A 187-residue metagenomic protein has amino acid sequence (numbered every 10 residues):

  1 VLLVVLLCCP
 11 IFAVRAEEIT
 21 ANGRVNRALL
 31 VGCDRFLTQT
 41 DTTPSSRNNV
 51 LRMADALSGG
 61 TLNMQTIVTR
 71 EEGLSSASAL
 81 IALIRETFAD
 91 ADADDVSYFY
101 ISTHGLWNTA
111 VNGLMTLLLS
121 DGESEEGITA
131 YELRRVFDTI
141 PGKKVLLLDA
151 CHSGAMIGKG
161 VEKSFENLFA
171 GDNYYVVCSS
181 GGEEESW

Functional and structural regions predicted by a protein language model:
V1-L2: Bacterial N-terminal signal peptides that target proteins for export
L7, F12-M115: Boundary/activation segment at the start of structured domains
V25-N26, L62-N63, P141-K143, D172-Y174: Short glycine-/polar-rich loops that comprise or flank the Walker A/P-loop and associated switch/sensor motifs
G32, M53, K144-W187: Active-site-proximal C-terminal subdomain of hydrolase catalytic domains
D34-T38, E72-A77, T103-T109, G122-S124 (+3 more regions): Solvent-exposed loop/turn segments at secondary-structure junctions within structured extracellular/periplasmic domains
L37, L57-T61, I84-D92, D121 (+4 more regions): Sec/Tat-exported extracytoplasmic proteins
T42-T43, S120-I128: A short acidic, glycine-rich active-site loop that binds or catalyzes chemistry on phosphate/adenosine moieties
R52-D55, I81-A93, Y131-I140, V161-A170: Mature extracellular/periplasmic domains of secretome proteins
